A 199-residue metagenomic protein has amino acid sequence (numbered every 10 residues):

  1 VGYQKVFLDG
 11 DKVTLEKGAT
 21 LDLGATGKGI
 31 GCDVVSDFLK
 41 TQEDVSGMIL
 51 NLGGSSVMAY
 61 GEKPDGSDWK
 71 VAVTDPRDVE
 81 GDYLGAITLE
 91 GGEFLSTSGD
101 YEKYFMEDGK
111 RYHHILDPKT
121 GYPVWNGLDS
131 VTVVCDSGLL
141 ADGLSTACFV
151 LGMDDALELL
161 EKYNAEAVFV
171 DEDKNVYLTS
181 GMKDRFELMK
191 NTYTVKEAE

Functional and structural regions predicted by a protein language model:
V1-E199: Mature catalytic core of soluble alpha/beta enzymes
